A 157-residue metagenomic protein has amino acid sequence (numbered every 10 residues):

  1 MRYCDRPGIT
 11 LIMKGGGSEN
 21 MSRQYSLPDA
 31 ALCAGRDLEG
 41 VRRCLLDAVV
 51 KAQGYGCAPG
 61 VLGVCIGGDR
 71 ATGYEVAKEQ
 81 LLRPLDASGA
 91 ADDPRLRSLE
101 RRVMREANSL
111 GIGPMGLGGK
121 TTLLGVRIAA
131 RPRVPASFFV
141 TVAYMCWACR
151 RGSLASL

Functional and structural regions predicted by a protein language model:
M1: Phosphate-binding site of ATP-dependent enzymes
C4-L157: Non-transmembrane, aqueous-exposed alpha-helical and coiled segments at domain scale
